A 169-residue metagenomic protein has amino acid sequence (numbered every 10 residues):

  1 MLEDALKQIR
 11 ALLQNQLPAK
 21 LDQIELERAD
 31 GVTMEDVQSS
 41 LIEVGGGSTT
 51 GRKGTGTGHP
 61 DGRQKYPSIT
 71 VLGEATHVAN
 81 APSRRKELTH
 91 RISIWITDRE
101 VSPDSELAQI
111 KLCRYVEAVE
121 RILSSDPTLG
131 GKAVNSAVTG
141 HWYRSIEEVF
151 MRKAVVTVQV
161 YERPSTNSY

Functional and structural regions predicted by a protein language model:
M1-P82, Y169: Small/polar-rich, solvent-exposed N-terminal microdomains that initiate assembly or binding
L21-E25, D30, Y66-I69, Q109-S165 (+1 more regions): Acidic-leaning, charged glycine-interspersed low-complexity segments
G62, S83-R85, Y143-E147: Sterically constrained small-residue positions within well-ordered secondary structures of folded domains
A75-K86, V116-E117, Q159: Phosphate-binding glycine-rich loops and adjacent basic patches that engage nucleotide phosphates, nucleic-acid
A79-A81, S102-D104, P164-S168: Short acidic, gly/pro-rich beta-turn/loop elements at beta-sheet edges and active-site/ligand-binding grooves
R84-E87, T97-R121: Extracellular/virion structural assembly segments
R84-V101, V149-P164: Oligomerization/assembly interface segments of phage tail-like spikes and tubes
